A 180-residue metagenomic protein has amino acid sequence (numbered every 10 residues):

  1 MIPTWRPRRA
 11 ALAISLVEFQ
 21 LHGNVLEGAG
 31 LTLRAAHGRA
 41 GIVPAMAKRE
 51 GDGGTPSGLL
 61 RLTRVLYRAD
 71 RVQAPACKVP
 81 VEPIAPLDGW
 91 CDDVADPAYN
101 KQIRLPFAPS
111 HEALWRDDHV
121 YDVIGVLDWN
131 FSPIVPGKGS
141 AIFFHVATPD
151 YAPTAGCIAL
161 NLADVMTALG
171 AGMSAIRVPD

Functional and structural regions predicted by a protein language model:
M1-T154, V165-D180: Cell wall/extracellular polymer interaction/catalysis modules
A155-L160: Extended catalytic/binding region for NAD+/ADP-ribose chemistry, centered on the ART fold
